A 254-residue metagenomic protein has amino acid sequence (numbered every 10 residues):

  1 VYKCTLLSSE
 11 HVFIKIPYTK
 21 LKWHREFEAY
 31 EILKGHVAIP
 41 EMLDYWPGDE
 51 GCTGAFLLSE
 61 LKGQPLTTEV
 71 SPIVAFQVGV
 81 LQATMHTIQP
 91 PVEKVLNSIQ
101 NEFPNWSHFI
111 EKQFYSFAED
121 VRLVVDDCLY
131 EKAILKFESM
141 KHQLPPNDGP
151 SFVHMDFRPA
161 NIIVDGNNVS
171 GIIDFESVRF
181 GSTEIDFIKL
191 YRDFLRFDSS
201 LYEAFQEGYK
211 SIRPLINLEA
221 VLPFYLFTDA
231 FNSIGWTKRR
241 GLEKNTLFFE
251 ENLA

Functional and structural regions predicted by a protein language model:
Y2-P104, H108: ATP-binding pocket architecture of kinase catalytic cores
S9, T53-G54, D148-P150, N168: Conserved catalytic motifs of the protein kinase core domain
H24-E28, L135-K136, A204, N217: Short, conserved clusters of charged catalytic residues that mark active-site and nucleotide-handling motifs
P47, T84-M155, K210, P214 (+2 more regions): An alpha-helical support segment within catalytic cores of ATP-dependent transferases
G48-G51, A55-T68, T87, F114-E119 (+1 more regions): A glycine-centered beta->alpha junction motif in the catalytic cores of kinase/phosphotransferase enzymes
F76-Q77, P146, I188-A254: Helix-rich C-terminal or lid/interface subdomains of diverse kinases
P150-F152, R158, I163-P214: Active-site Asp-x-Gly
